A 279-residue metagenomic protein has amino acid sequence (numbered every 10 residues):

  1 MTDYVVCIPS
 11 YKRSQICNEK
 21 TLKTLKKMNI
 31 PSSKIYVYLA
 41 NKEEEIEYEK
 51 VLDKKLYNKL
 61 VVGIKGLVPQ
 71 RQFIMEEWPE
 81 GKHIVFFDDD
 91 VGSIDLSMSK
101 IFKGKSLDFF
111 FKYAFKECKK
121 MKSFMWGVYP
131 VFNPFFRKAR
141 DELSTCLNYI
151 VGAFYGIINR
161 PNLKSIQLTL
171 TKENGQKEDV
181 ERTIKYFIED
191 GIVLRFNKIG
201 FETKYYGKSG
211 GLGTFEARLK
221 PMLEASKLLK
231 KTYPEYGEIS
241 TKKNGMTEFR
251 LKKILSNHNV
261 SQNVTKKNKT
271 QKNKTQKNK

Functional and structural regions predicted by a protein language model:
T2-I8, L25, S33-V37: Hydrophobic targeting segments
C7, R13-T21, E173-K269, K277-K279: C-terminal catalytic/acceptor-binding lobe
I8-N29, E44-E49: Short, well-formed alpha-helical segments that are part of the catalytic scaffolds of diverse glycosyltransferases
Y11-R13, G66, D90-G92, V131-P134 (+2 more regions): Short, solvent-exposed loop/turn segments at secondary-structure junctions
N18-K23, I101-K116, L219-A225: Well-ordered, non-membrane alpha-helical segments in soluble/globular domains
Y38-F87, G92-S106: Active-site-proximal specificity loops/subdomain of glycosyltransferases
H83-D88, F124-Y129, V193-N197, E238-T241: A structural signal for short, well-ordered beta-strand segments and their strand-loop junctions that often border
I94-E181: Conserved catalytic core of nucleotide-sugar-dependent glycosyltransferases
